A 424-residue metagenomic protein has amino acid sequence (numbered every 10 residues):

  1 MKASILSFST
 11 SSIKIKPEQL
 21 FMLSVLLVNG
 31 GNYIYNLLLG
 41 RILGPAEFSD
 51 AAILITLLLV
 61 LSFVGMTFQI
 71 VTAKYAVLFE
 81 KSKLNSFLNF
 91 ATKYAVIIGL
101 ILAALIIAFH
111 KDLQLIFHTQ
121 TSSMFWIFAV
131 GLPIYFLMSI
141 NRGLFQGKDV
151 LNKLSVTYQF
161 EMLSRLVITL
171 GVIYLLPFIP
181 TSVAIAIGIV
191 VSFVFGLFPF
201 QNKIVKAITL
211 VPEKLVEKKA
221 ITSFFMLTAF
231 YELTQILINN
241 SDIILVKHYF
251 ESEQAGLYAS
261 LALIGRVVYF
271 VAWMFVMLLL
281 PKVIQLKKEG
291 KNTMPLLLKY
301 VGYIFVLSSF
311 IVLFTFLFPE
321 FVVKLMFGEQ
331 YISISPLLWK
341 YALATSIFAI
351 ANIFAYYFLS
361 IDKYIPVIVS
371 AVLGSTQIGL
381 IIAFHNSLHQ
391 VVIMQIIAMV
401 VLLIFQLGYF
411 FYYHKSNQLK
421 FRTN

Functional and structural regions predicted by a protein language model:
M1-K14, N152-V156, F178-G188, G196-N239 (+2 more regions): Interhelical loop/hinge segments that connect adjacent transmembrane helices in multipass membrane
A3, I13-Q69, I106-I107, M226-H248 (+1 more regions): Signature of the first transmembrane helix
S11, I15, Y75, Y135-V156 (+1 more regions): Membrane-interface junctions at transmembrane-helix termini in multi-pass inner-membrane proteins
K16-V28, I53-L54, L58, S62-H110 (+2 more regions): Membrane-water interface segments that mark the loop-to-transmembrane alpha-helix transition
P17-N32, N36, F160-E161, R165 (+2 more regions): Transmembrane helical elements of multi-pass membrane transporters/channels
P45, H110-F128, S252, L317-S346: Interfacial segments at transmembrane-helix termini and the short loops linking adjacent helices
G65-K81, G265-G290, S360: Helix-loop junctions and terminal segments of transmembrane helices in multi-pass membrane transport/translocation
S122, W126, S155-K206, V372-L373 (+1 more regions): Hydrophobic alpha-helical transmembrane segments
